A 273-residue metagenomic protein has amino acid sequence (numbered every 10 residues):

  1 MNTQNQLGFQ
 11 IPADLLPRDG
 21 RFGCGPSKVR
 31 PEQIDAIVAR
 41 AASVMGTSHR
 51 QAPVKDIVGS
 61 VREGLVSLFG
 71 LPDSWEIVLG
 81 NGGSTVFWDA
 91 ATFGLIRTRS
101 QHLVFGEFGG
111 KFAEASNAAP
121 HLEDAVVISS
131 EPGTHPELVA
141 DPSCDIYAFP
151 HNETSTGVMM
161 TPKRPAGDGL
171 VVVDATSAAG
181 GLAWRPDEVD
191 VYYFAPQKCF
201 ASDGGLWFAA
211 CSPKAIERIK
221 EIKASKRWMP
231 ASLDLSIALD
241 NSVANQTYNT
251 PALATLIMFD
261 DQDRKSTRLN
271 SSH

Functional and structural regions predicted by a protein language model:
N2-S48: N-terminal "arm"/small-domain region of PLP-dependent enzymes with the aminotransferase-like
R21-G23, I77-N81, H102, V126-S129 (+3 more regions): General beta-strand structural signal in soluble alpha/beta enzymes
K28, Q197-S271: Active-site C-terminal subdomain of aminotransferase-like
A41-A90, K111-A115: Conserved N-terminal alpha-helix of the aminotransferase class I/II PLP-enzyme fold
T85-Y147: PLP-dependent aminotransferase-like
I128-G180, V191: Active-site phosphate-binding strand-loop segment of PLP-dependent enzymes
P186-Q197, W207: Conserved active-site segment immediately N-terminal to the catalytic lysine that forms the internal aldimine
